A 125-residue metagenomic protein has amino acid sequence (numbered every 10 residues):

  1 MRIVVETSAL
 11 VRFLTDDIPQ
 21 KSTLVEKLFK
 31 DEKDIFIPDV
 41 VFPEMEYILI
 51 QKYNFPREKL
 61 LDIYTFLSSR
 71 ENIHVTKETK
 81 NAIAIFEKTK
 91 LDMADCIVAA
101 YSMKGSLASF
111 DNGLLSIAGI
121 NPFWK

Functional and structural regions predicted by a protein language model:
M1-I37, K52-E58, W124-K125: Short, well-structured N-terminal submotif of metal-dependent ribonuclease cores
M1-R2, A99-A100, K104-K125: Acidic, PIN/NYN-like endoribonuclease modules and their adjacent C-terminal/linker elements
T7, E32-K33, R70-E71, K104-G105: Short, well-ordered alpha-helix to beta-strand connector turns
A9, V41, I97-V98, G113-L114: Alpha-helix capping/helix-boundary segments
V11, V40, E44-N72, T76-T79 (+1 more regions): Active-site-proximal, substrate-binding regions of enzyme catalytic domains and RNA-binding/basic surfaces
L14-T15, Y47, I117-G119: Short glycine-/acidic-enriched loop or helix-start segments at secondary-structure transitions that form or flank
V25-F29, Y64, I97-A99: Short amphipathic alpha-helical segments and helix-helix/interface helices
N72-S106, F110-N112: Active-site neighborhoods of divalent-metal-dependent phosphate/nucleic-acid chemistry enzymes
